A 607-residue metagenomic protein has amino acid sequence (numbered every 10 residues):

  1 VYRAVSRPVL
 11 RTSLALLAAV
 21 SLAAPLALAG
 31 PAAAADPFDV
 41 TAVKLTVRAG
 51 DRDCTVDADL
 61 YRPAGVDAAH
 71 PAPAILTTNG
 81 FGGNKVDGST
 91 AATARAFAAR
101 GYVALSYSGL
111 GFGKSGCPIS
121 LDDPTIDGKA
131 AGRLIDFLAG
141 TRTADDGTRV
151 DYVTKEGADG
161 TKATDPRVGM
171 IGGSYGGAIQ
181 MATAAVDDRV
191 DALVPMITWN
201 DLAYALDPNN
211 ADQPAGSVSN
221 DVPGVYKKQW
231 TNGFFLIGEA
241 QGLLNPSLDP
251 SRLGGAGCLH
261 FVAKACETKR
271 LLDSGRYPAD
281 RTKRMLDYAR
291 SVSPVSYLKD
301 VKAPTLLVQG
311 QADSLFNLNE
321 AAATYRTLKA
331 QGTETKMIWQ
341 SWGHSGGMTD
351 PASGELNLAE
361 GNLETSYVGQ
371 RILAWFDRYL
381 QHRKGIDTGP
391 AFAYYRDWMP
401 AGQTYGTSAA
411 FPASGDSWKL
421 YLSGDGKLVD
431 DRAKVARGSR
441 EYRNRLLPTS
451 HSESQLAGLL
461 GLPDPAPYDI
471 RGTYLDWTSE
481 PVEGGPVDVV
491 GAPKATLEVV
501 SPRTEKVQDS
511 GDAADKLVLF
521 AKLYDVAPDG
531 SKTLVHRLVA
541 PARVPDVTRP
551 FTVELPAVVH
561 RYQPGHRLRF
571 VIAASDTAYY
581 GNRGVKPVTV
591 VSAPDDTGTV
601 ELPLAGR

Functional and structural regions predicted by a protein language model:
Y2-A34: Secretory targeting and sorting signals
A35-H70, E483: N-terminal cap/lid segment of alpha/beta-hydrolase-fold proteins
V66-A72, T77-G116, S314-N317, A578: Short substrate-entry loop that stabilizes the transition state in hydrolases
A99, G128, F137-G140, A144-A163 (+4 more regions): Accessory cap/linker subdomain of secreted extracellular hydrolases
G113-I135, T141-R142, D146-V150, N362-E364: Catalytic nucleophile-loop/oxyanion-hole region of alpha/beta-hydrolase and closely related hydrolase-like folds
V301, L307-Q309, D313: Short beta-strand/loop motif that positions the catalytic acidic residue of the alpha/beta-hydrolase fold
N317-T327: Short alpha-helix in the alpha/beta-hydrolase fold that links the catalytic acid
L356-R607: C-terminal, loop-rich substrate-recognition/catalytic regions characterized by aromatic stacking residues
